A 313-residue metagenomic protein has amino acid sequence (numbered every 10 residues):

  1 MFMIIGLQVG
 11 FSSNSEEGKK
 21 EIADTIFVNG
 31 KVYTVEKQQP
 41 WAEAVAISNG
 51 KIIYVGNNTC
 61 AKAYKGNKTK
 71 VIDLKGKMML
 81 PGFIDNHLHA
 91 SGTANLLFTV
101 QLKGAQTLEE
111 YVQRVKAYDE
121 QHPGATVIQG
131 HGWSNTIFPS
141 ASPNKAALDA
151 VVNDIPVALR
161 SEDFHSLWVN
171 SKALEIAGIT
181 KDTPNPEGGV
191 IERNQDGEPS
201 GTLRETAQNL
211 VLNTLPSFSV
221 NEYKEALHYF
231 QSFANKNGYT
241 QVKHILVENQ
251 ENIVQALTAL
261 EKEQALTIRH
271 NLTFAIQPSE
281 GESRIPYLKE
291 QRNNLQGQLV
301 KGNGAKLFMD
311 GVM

Functional and structural regions predicted by a protein language model:
M1-Q8: Bacterial N-terminal signal peptides
F11, G18-V28, Y33, K37-Y287 (+2 more regions): Divalent metal-binding segments
N293-Q296: Accessory "access/gating" subregions that flank catalytic or transport cores
